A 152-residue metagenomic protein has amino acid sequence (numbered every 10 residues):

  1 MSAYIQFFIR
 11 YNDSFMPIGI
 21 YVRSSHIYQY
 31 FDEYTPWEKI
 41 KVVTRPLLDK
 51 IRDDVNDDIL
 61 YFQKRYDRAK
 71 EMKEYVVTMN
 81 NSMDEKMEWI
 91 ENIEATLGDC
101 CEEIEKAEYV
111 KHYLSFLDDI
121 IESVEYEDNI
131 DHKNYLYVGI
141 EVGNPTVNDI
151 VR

Functional and structural regions predicted by a protein language model:
M1-R152: Acidic (Asp/Glu-rich) sequence patches and key acidic residues that form negatively charged surfaces used
